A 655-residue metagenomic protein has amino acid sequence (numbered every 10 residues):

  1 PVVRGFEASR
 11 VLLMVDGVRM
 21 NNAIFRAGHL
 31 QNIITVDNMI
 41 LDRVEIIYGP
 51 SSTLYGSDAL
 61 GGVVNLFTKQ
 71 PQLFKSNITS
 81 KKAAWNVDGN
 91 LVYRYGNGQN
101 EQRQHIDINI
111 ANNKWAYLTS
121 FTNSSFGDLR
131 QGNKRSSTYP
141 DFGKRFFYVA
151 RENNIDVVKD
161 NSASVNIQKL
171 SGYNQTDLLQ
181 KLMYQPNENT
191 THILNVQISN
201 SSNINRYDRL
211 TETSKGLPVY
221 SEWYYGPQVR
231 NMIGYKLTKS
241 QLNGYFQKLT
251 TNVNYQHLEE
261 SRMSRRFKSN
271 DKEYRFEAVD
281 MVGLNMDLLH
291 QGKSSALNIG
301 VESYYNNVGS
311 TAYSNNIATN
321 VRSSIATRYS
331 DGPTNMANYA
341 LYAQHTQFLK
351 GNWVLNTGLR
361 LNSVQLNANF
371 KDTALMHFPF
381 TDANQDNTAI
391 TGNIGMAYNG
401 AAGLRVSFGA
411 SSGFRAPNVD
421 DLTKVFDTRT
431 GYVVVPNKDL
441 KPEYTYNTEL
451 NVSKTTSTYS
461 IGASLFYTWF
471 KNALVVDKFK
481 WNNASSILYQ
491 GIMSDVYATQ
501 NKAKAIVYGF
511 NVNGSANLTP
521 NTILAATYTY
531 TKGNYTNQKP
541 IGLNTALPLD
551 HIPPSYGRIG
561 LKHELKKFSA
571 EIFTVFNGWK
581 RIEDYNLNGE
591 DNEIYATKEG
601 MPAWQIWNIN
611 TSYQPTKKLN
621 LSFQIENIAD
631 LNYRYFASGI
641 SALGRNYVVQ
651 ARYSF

Functional and structural regions predicted by a protein language model:
V2, L13-M14, L30-I34, I46 (+2 more regions): N-terminal periplasmic accessory domains that precede and gate Gram-negative outer-membrane beta-barrel machines
M20-P50, L54: Short acidic/polar hinge/loop motifs at secondary-structure boundaries that mediate gating or recognition
Q99-S125, R135-N203, V229-N231, F348-L349 (+1 more regions): Transmembrane beta-barrel wall of Gram-negative outer-membrane proteins
K169-Q175, Q185, N189-F246, H257-V279 (+2 more regions): Flexible loop and strand-edge segments within Gram-negative outer membrane beta-barrel domains
S202, H257-S261, S314-V321, Q365-M376 (+6 more regions): Surface-exposed extracellular loop regions of Gram-negative outer-membrane beta-barrel proteins, predominantly
E277, M281-D287, N338-A340, V435-K441 (+4 more regions): Outer membrane beta-barrel strand-and-loop segments of large Gram-negative receptors, especially TonB-dependent
L297-A401, D427, Y497, K539-N544: Signature of Gram-negative outer-membrane beta-barrel scaffolds
K350-G351, L355, S363-V364, Y467-W469 (+3 more regions): Gram-negative outer-membrane beta-barrel transporters
